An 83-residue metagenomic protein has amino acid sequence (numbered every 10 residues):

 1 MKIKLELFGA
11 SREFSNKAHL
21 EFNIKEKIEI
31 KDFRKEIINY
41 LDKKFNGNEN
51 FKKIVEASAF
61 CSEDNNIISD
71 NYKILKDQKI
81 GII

Functional and structural regions predicted by a protein language model:
M1-I83: Ubiquitin-like/PB1-type beta-grasp interaction modules and other compact soluble beta-rich domains
